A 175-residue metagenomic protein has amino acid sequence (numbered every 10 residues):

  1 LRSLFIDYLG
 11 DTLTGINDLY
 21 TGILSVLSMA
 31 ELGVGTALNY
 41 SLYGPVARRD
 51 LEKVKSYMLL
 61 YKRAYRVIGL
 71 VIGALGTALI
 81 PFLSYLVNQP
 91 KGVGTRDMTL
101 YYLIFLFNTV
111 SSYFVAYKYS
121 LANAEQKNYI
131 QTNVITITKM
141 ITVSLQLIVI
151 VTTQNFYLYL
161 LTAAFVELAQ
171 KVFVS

Functional and structural regions predicted by a protein language model:
R2-S28, Y57, F156-L161: Interfacial/gating helices of multi-pass transporter permease domains
R2-S3, G73-G92: Short membrane-interface helical motifs at transmembrane helix boundaries in multi-pass membrane transporters
L4, R66-A78, V110, F114 (+3 more regions): Generic alpha-helical transmembrane segments of integral inner-membrane proteins, especially permease/transport modules
D18, E52-V67, T99: Interfacial transmembrane-helix starts/ends
D18-V46, Y65-I72, T109-V115, Q170-F173: Small-residue-rich midsections of specific transmembrane alpha-helices
Y20-I23, R63-V67, V71, F107 (+5 more regions): Hydrophobic residues within alpha-helical transmembrane segments of multi-pass solute transporters/permease subunits
T99, L103, N133-S175: Hydrophobic alpha-helical transmembrane segments
T109-V134, I148, Y157: Membrane-interface junctions at transmembrane-helix termini in multi-pass inner-membrane proteins
